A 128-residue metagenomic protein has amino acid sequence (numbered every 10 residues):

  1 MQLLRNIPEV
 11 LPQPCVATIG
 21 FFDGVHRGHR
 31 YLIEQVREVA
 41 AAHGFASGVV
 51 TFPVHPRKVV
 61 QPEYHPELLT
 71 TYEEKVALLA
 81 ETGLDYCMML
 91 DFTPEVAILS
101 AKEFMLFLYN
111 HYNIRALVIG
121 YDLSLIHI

Functional and structural regions predicted by a protein language model:
Q2-I7: Short acidic-hydrophobic, aromatic-tinged amphipathic segments that line or gate anion-handling sites
E9-T71: N-terminal catalytic cores of NTP/NDP-binding nucleotidyl/phosphoryl-transfer enzymes
P14, D85, R115: Conserved acidic residues
H26, L79, L117: Residue-level signal for inorganic ion chemistry
A46-Q61, P66-L106, H111: Active-site-proximal cofactor/substrate-binding loop regions of enzyme domains
M89-D91, I114-S124: Acidic beta-strand-to-loop metal/phosphate-binding motif
I126-I128: Conserved small/polar residues in nucleotide/adenosyl-binding loops
